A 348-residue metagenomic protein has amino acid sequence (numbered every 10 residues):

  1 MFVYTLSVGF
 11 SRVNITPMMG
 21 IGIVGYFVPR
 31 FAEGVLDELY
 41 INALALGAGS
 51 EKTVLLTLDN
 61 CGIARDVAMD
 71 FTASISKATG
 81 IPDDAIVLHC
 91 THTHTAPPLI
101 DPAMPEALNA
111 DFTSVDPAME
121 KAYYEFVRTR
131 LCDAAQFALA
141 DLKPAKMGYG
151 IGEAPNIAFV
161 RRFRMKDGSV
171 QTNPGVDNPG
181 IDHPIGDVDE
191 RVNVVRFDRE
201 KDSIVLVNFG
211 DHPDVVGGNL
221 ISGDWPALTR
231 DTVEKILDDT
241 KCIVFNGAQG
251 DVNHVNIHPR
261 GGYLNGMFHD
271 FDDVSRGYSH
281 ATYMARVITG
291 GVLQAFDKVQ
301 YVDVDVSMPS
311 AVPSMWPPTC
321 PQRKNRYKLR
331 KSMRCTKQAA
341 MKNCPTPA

Functional and structural regions predicted by a protein language model:
F2-A348: Non-catalytic substrate/cofactor recognition surfaces at enzyme active-site rims
